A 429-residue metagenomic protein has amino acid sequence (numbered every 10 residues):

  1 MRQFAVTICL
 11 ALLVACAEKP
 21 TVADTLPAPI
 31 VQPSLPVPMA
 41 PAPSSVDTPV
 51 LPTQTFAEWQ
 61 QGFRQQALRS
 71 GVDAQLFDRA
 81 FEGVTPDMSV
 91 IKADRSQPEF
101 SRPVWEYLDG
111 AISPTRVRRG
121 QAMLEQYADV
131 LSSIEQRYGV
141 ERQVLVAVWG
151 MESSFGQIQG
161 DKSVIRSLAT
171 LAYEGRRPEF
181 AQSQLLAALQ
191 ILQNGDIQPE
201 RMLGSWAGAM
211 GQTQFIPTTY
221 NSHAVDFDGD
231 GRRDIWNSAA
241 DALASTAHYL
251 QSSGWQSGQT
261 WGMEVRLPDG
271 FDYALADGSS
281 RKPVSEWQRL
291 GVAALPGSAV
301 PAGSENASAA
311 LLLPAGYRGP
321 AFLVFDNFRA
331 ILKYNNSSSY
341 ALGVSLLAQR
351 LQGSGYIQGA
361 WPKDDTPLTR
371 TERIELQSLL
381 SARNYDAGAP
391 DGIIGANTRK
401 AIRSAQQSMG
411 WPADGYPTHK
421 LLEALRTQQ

Functional and structural regions predicted by a protein language model:
R2-C9: Sec-dependent signal peptide recognition, specifically the positively charged N-region followed immediately by
L12-A15: C-terminal motif of bacterial Sec signal peptides marking the signal peptidase cleavage site
A17-K19: Bacterial signal peptide processing site
V22-Q54: Post-signal peptide N-terminal segment of mature Sec-exported envelope proteins
P41-P49, Q61-F63, E106-V117: Acidic/histidine-rich, surface-exposed loop or edge segments in extracytoplasmic proteins
T48-G83: Mature N-terminal segment immediately following signal peptide/propeptide cleavage in secreted/periplasmic
A74-N306, G319-F322, F328-G343, L347-A348 (+3 more regions): Catalytic glycan-binding domains that act on GlcNAc-containing polysaccharides
L368-R373, S381-L425: Short acidic, glycine/serine/threonine-rich helix-capping segments at coil-helix boundaries
